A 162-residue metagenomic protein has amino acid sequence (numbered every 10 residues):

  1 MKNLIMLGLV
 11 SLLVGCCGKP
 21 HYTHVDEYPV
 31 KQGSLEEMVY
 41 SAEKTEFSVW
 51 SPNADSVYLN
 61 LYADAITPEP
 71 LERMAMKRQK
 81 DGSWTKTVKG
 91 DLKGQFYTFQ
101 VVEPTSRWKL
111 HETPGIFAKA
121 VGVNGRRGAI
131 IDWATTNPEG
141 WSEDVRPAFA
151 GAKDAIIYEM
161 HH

Functional and structural regions predicted by a protein language model:
K2-L7: Sec-dependent signal peptide recognition, specifically the positively charged N-region followed immediately by
V14-G15: C-terminal motif of bacterial Sec signal peptides marking the signal peptidase cleavage site
K19-E46, R78-E159: The feature marks proteins involved in alpha-glucan
W50-V57: Short proline/glycine-enriched turn/loop motifs at strand-loop junctions of beta-rich domains
Y58-N60, Q100: Beta-strand signatures of extracellular beta-sandwich domains
Y62-P68, P104: Change "in extracellular beta-sheet-rich domains … of secreted and cell-surface proteins" to "in beta-sheet-rich domains
P70-Q79: Solvent-exposed serine/threonine-rich low-complexity stretches and specific carbohydrate-binding patches
H162: Glycine-rich, acidic and aromatic/proline-enriched surface loops and short helix-turn segments that act as binding
